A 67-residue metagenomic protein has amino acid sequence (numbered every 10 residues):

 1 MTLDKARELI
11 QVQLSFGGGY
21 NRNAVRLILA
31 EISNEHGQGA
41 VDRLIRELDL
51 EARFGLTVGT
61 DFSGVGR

Functional and structural regions predicted by a protein language model:
M1-A30, L56, F62: N-terminal acidic leader/helix
A24-F62: Short, charge-rich amphipathic interface segments used for partner binding and complex assembly
S63-R67: Long acidic/polar interaction regions in large eukaryotic complex-forming proteins
